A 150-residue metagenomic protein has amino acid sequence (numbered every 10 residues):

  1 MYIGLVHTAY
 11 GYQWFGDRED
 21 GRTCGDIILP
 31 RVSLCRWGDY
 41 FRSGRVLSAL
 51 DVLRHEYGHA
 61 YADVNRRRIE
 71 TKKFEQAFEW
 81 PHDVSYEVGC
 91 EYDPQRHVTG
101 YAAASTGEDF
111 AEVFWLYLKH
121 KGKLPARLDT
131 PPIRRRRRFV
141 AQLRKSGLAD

Functional and structural regions predicted by a protein language model:
M1-C35, S43-A49, E70-K73: Auxiliary, metal-adjacent structural segments of Zn-dependent hydrolase domains
I28-C35, V84-E91, W115: Active-site-adjacent bridging/hinge elements
R45, A49-L50, A102, T106: Extracytoplasmic/periplasmic, Sec-exported soluble proteins
L47-D51, D63-D93: Post-HEXXH active-site segment of zinc metalloproteases
L53-H55: A generic, well-ordered mixed alpha/beta core segment in the N-terminal half of proteins
G58-R66, W115: Active-site-flanking alpha-helical
P94-G100: Flexible glycine/proline-enriched surface loops and loop-helix/loop-strand junctions
Y101-D150: Pan-zinc metallopeptidase signature
